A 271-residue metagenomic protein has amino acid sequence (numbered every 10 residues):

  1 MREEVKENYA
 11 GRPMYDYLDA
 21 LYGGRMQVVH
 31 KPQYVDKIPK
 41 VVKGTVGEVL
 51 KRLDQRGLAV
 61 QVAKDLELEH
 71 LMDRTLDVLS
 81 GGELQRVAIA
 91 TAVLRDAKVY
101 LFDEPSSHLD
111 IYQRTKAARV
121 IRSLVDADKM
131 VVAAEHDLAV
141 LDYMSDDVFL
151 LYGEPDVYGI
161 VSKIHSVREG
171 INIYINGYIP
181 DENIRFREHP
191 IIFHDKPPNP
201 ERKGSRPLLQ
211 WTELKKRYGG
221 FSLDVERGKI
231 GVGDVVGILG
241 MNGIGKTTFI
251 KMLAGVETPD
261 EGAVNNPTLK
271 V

Functional and structural regions predicted by a protein language model:
R2-G81, R217: ABC-family P-loop ATPase nucleotide-binding domains
T75, E104-P105, Y112: Walker B catalytic motif
I89, A117: Hydrophobic anchor residue at the start of the ABC signature
A134-H136: H-loop/switch region of ABC-family ATPase nucleotide-binding domains
L150-H189: Conserved beta-strand-loop-alpha-helix hinge in the C-terminal portion of ABC ATPase nucleotide-binding domains
L239-M241: The feature captures the beta-strand-to-loop junction immediately N-terminal to the Walker
A254: Helix-to-loop junction immediately C-terminal to a conserved catalytic motif
